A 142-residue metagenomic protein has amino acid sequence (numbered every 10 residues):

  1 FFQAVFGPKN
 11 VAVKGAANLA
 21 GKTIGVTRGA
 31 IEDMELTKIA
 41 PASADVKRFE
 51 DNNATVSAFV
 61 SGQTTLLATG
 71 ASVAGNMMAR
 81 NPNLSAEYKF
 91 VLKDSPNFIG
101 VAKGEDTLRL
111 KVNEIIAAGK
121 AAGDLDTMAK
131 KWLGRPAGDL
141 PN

Functional and structural regions predicted by a protein language model:
F1, P8-K9, G29-A30, D51-N52 (+2 more regions): Beta->alpha turn/N-cap motifs
F1-G7, G75-A117, R135-N142: Periplasmic-binding protein-like
G7-I24: Flexible hinge/capping segments at coil-to-helix
V11, K47-S61, K93-S95: Short helix-initiation/N-cap motifs at beta->coil->alpha
A17-A20, K38-P41, N53-A68, S72 (+1 more regions): Short helices/loops that flank or line small-molecule/ion binding pockets
N18, G70, G104-A118, D124-M128: Short amphipathic alpha-helical coupling segments at ligand-binding clamshell hinges and other catalytic/signaling
T23-G25, L67, G100: Short, well-ordered beta-strand segments
I31-R48, A86-Y88, A117-N142: Ligand-binding clefts/hinges and TM-proximal coupling segments of bilobed small-molecule sensing domains
